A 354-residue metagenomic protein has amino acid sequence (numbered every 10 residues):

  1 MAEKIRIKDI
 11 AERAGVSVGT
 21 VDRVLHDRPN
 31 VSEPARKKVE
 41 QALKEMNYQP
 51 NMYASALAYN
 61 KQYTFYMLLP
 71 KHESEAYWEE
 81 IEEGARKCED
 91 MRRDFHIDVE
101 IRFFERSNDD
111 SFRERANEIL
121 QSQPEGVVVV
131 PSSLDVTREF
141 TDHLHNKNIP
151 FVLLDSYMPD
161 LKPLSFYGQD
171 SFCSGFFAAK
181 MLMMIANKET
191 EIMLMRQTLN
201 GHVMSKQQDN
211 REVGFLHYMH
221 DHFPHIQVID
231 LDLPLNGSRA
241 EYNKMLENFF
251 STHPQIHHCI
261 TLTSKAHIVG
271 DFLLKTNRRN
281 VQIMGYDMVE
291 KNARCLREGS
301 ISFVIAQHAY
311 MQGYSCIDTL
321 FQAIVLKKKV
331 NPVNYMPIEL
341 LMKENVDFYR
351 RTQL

Functional and structural regions predicted by a protein language model:
M1-N60: N-terminal helix-turn-helix DNA-binding module of bacterial transcription factors
A42, M46, H202-V203, M219 (+1 more regions): Hinge/cleft segment of the Venus flytrap/periplasmic-binding protein
N51-D110, E114: Amphipathic helical "hinge" segments at domain boundaries
P70-E79, E100-S111, G168-S174, R196-G214 (+4 more regions): Hinge/beta->alpha junction and helix N-cap segments in small-molecule ligand-binding domains
M91-F95, K147, M219-I226, L274-N280: Short helix-capping segments at alpha-helix termini
V127-H145, I229-K291: Hydrophobic alpha-helical
D135-C173, V289-R297: Flexible loop/hinge segments that line or gate small-molecule binding clefts
F166-M193, Y242, H308-V325: Hydrophobic alpha-helical segments within soluble ligand-binding/sensing domains
